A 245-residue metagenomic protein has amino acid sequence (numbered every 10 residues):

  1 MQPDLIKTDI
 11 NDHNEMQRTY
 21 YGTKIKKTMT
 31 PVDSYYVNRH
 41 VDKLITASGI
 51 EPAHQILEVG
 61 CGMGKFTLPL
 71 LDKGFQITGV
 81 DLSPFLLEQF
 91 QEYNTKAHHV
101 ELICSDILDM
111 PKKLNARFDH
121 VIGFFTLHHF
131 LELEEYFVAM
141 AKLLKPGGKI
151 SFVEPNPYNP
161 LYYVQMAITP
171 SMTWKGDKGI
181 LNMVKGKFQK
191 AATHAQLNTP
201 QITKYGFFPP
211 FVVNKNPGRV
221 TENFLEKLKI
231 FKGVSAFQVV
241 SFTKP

Functional and structural regions predicted by a protein language model:
M1-I50: Conserved class I S-adenosyl-L-methionine
E58: Class I SAM-dependent methyltransferase core
M63-D109: Class I SAM-dependent methyltransferase SAM/SAH-binding core
K112-V121: A short acidic, Gly/Pro-enriched loop at the edge of an enzyme's catalytic core that lines a small-molecule cofactor
E134-P146: A short glycine-rich, Lys/Arg-flanked "PGG" loop and its adjoining helix->strand segment in the class I
S151-T173: Conserved class I S-adenosyl-L-methionine
Q165-P170, K190, P200-P245: A C-terminal cap/extension of S-adenosyl-L-methionine-dependent methyltransferases that defines the acceptor-substrate
S171-K187: Acceptor-substrate binding/catalytic loop of class I
